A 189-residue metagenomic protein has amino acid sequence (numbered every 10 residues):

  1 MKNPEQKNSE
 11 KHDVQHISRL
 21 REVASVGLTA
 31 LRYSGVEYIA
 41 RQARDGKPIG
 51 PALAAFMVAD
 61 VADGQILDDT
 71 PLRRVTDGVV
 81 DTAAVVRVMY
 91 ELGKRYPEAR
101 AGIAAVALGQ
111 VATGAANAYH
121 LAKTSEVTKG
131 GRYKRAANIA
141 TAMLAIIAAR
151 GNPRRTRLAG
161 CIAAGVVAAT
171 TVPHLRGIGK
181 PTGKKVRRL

Functional and structural regions predicted by a protein language model:
K2, Q6-E10, Q15-R21, L108-L189: C-terminal membrane-associated helical module and adjoining short loops/tails
K11-S18, D60-L72, G93-E98, H120-T128: Short juxtamembrane and helix-loop transition motifs at transmembrane-helix boundaries in membrane proteins
S18-L72: Membrane-embedded alpha-helical segments that form the functional core of polytopic membrane enzymes, especially those
V26, T76-A83, K129-A140: Membrane-interface loop-to-helix entry segments
Y33-Y38, A83-Y90, A140-I147: Hydrophobic, membrane-inserted alpha-helices
I39-P51, M89-G102, R150-L158: Helix-coil boundary and interhelical linker segments in multi-pass alpha-helical membrane proteins
P48-M89, Q110-A118: Acidic (Asp/Glu-rich) catalytic motifs at the cytosolic membrane interface
R74, E98-Q110: A loop-to-helix transmembrane entry motif
